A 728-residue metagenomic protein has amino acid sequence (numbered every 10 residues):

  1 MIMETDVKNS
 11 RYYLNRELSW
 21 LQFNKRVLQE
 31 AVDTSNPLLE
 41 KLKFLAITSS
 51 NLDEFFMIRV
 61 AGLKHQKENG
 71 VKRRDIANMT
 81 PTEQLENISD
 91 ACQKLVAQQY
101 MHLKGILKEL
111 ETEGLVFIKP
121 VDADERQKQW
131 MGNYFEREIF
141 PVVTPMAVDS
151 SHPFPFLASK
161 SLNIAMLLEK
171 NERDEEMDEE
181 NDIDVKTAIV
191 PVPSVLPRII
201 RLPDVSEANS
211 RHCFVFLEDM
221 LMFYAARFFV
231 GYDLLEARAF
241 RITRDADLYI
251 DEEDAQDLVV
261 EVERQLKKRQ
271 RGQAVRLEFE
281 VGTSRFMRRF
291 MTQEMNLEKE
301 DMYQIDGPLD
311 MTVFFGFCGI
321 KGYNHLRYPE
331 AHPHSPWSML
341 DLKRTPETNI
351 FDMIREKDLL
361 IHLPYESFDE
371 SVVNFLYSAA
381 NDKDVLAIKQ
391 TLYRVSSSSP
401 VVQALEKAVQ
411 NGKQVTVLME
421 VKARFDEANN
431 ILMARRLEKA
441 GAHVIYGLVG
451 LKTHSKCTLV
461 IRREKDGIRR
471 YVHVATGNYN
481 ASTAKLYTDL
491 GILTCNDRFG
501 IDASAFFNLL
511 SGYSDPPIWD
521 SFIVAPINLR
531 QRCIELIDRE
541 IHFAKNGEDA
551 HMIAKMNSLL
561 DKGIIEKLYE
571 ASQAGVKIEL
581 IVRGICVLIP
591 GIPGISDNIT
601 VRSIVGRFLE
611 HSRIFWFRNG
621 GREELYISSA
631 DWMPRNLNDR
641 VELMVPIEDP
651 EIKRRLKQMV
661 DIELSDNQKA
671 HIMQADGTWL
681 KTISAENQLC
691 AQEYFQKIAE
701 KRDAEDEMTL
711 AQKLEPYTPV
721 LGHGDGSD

Functional and structural regions predicted by a protein language model:
M1-M552, E570-A574, C586-D728: N-terminal localization/anchoring segments of enzymes in phospholipid and broader phosphate metabolism
N557: Cofactor-pocket helix-loop regions in the catalytic cores of large enzyme subunits
K562-I565, Y569: Glycine/threonine-rich ATP-lid/beta-loop region of ATP-binding domains
K577-I581: Hydrophobic alpha/beta core scaffold segments
